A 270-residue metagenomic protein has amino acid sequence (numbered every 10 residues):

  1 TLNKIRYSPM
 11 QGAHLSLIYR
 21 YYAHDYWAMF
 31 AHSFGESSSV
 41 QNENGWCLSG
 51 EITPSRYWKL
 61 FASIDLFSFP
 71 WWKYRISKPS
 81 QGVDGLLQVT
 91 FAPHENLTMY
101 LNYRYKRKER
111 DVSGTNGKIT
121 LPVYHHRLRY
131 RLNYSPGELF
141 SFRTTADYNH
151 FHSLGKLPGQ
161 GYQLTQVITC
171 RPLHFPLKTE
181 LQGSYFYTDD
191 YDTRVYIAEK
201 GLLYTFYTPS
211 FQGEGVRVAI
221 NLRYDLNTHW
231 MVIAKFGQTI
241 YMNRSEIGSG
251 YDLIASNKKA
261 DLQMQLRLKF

Functional and structural regions predicted by a protein language model:
T1-F270: Exposed, low-structure sequence patches enriched in small/polar residues
